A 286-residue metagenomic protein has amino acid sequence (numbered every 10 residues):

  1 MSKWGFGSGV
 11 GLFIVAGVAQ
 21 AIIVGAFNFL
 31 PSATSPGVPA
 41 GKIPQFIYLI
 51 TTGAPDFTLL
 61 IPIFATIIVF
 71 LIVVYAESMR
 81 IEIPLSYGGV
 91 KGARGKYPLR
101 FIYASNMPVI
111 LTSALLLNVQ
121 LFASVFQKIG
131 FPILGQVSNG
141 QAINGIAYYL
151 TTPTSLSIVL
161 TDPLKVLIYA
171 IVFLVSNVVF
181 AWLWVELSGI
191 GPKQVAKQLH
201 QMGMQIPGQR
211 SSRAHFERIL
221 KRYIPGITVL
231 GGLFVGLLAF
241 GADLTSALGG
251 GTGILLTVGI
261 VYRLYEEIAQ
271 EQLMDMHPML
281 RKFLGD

Functional and structural regions predicted by a protein language model:
S2-D286: Core subunits and conserved enzymes of cellular information-processing and envelope-translocation systems across
